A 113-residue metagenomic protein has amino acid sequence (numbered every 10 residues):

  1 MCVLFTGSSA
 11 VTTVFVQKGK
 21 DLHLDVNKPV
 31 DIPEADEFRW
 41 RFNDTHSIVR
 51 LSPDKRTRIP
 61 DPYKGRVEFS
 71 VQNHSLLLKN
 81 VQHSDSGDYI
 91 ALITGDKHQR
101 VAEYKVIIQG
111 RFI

Functional and structural regions predicted by a protein language model:
M1-K18: N-terminal Sec-dependent signal peptide, specifically the hydrophobic helical h-region
M1-V3, W40, Y104: Tryptophan-centered motif/residue detector
F5, H23-K64: N-terminal V-set
A10, V26, S75-L78: Short, solvent-exposed loop/turn positions at domain surfaces that link secondary-structure elements or cap domain
V14-K18, T57, V81: Hydrophobic beta-strand core residues of beta-sandwich domains
K18-K20, Q72: Ser/Thr- and Asn-enriched, surface-exposed coil loops between beta-strands
D31, H46-V49, H98-R100, I108-R111: Extracytoplasmic soluble-region selector
P62-Q109: Ligand-binding face of N-terminal immunoglobulin V-set domains in extracellular IgSF glycoproteins
